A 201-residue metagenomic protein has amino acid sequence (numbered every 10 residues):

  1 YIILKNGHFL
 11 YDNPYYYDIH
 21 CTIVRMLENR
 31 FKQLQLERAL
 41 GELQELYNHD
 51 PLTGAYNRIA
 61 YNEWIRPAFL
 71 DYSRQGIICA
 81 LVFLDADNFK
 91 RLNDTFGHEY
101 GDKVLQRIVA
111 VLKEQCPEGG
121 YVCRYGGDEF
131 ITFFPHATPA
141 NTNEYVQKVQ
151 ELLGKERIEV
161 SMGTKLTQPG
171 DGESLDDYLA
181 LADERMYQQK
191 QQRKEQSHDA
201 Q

Functional and structural regions predicted by a protein language model:
Y1-L10, Q168: Short beta-strand-to-loop transition segments that serve as allosteric relay/switch motifs in sensory/regulatory domains
L10-R38, K190-R193: Signal-transmission coiled-coil "S-helix"-like helices that couple sensory/receiver modules to catalytic effector
L43-W64, L84-H98, Q106: Conserved nucleotide-binding and Mg2+-coordinating catalytic segments in signaling enzymes
Q44-E45, R58-I77, V109-P117: Short regulatory alpha-helical coupling segments that immediately precede and/or link into cyclic nucleotide signaling
D94, H98, N143-Q150, G154 (+1 more regions): Catalytic-core segments of nucleotide cyclases and related cyclic-nucleotide turnover enzymes
V104, I131-K148: Short helix/loop segment flanking the catalytic signature motif in cyclic-nucleotide metabolism enzymes
Y121-R124: A short pre-motif secondary-structure segment
